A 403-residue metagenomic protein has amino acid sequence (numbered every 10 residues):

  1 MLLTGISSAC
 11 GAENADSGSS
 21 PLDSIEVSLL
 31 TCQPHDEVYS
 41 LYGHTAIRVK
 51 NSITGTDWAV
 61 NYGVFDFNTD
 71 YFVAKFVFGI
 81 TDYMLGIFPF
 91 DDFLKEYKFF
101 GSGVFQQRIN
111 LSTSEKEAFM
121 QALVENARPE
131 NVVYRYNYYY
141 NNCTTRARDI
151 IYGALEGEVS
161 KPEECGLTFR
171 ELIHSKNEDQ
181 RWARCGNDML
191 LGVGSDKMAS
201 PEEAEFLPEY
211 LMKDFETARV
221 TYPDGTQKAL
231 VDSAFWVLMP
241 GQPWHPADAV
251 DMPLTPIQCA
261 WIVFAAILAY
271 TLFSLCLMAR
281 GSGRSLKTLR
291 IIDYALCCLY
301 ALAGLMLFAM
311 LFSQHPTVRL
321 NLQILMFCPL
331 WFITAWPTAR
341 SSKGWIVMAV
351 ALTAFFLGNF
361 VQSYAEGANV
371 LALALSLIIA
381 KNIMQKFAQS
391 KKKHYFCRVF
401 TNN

Functional and structural regions predicted by a protein language model:
M1-G5: Bacterial N-terminal signal peptides
A9-A12: Boundary at the C-terminal end of the N-terminal hydrophobic targeting segment
D23-S102: Glycine-rich catalytic cores of cysteine/serine-nucleophile enzymes that process amide/ester linkages in cell-envelope
H35-D36, S102-N110, P129-Y138: Second-shell loop/turn segments in exported
S114-L123: Short, charged, amphipathic alpha-helices and their helix-cap/turn boundaries
E125-P337, S341, M348-Q385: Activation targets extended, charge/polar-rich intrinsically disordered C-terminal tails
